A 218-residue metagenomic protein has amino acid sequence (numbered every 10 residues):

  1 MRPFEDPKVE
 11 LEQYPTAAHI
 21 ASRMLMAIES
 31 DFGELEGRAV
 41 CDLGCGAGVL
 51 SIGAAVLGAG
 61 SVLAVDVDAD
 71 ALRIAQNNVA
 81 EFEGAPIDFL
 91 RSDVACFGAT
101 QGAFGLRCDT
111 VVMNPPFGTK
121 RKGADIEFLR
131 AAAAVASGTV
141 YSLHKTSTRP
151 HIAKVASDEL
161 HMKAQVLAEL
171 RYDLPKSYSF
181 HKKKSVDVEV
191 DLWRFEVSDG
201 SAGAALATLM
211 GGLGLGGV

Functional and structural regions predicted by a protein language model:
M1-C41, I52, M210: S-adenosyl-L-methionine
A47-A59: Conserved SAM-binding loop of SAM-dependent methyltransferases across substrates and taxa, primarily the Class I
S61-D66: Conserved SAM-binding motif I beta-strand of class I
D70-A71: Conserved short alpha-helix immediately C-terminal to the canonical SAM/SAH-binding motif I of Rossmann-like
A75-Q76: Conserved SAM-binding loop
E83-V94: Conserved SAM-binding strand-loop segment of SAM-dependent methyltransferases
S92-D191: S-adenosylmethionine
Y178-G212: Core SAM-dependent methyltransferase catalytic element
